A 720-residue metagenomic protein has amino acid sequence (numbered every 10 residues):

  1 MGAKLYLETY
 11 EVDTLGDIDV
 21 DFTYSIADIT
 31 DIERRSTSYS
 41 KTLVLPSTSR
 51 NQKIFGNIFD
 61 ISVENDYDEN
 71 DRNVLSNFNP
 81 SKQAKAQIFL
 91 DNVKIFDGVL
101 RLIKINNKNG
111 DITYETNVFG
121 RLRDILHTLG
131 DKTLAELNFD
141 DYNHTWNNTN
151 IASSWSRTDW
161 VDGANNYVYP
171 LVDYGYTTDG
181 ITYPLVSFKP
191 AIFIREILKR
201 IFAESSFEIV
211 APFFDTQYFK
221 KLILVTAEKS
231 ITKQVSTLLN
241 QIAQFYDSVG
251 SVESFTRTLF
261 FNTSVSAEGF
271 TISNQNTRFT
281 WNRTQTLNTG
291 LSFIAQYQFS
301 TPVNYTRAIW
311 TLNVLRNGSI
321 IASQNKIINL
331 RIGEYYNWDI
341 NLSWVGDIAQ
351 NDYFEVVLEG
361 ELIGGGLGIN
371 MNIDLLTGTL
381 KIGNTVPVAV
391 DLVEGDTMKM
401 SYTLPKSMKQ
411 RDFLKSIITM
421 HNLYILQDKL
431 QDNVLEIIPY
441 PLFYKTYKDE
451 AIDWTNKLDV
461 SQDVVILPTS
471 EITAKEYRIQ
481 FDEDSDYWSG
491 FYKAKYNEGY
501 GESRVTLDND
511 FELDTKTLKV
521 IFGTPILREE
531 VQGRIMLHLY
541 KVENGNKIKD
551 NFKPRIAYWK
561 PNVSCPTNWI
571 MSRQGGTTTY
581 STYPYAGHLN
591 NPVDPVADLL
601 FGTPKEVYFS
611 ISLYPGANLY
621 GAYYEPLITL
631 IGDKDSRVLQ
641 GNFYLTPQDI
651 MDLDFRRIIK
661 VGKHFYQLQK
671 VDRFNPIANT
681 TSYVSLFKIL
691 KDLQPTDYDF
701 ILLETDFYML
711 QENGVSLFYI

Functional and structural regions predicted by a protein language model:
M1-S266, I369-D396, T403-I418, L430 (+8 more regions): Polar, S/T/G-rich
F96-K104, H664-F674: Short beta-strand-centered aromatic/proline hotspots
V235-V393: Extracellular jelly-roll beta-sandwich "head" domains, especially the C-terminal globular C1q domain
L423-L426: A short, conserved structural fragment
T446-V465: Acidic, Ser/Thr-rich peripheral helices and adjacent loops at domain boundaries
S636-Y644: Short, structured beta-strand/loop micro-motifs enriched in basic residues and often containing a Trp
Q694-I720: Viral virion structural and adsorption modules
